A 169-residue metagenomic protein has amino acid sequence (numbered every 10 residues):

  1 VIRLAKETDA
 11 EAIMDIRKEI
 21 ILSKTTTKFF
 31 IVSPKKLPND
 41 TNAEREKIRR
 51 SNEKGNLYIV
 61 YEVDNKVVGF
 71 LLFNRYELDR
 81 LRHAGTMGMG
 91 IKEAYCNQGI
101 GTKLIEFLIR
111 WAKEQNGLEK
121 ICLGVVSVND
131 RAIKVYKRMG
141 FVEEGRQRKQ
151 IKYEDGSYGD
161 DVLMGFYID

Functional and structural regions predicted by a protein language model:
V1-D15: A short beta-loop-alpha structural element at the N-terminal edge of CoA-dependent acyl/N-acetyltransferase catalytic
E7, I21, T26-T27, S33-A94 (+2 more regions): Acetyl-CoA-dependent GNAT
I16, Q115-N116, R138-M139: Structural motif
M89-I91, N97-A112, K134-R138: Conserved acetyl-CoA-binding loop-helix of GNAT-fold acetyltransferases
I105, A112-G124: Conserved GNAT acetyl-CoA-binding A-motif
C122-V125, K137-S157: Conserved catalytic-core motifs of GNAT/GCN5-like acyltransferases
G156-D169: Terminal substrate-recognition subdomain of acyl/acetyltransferases
